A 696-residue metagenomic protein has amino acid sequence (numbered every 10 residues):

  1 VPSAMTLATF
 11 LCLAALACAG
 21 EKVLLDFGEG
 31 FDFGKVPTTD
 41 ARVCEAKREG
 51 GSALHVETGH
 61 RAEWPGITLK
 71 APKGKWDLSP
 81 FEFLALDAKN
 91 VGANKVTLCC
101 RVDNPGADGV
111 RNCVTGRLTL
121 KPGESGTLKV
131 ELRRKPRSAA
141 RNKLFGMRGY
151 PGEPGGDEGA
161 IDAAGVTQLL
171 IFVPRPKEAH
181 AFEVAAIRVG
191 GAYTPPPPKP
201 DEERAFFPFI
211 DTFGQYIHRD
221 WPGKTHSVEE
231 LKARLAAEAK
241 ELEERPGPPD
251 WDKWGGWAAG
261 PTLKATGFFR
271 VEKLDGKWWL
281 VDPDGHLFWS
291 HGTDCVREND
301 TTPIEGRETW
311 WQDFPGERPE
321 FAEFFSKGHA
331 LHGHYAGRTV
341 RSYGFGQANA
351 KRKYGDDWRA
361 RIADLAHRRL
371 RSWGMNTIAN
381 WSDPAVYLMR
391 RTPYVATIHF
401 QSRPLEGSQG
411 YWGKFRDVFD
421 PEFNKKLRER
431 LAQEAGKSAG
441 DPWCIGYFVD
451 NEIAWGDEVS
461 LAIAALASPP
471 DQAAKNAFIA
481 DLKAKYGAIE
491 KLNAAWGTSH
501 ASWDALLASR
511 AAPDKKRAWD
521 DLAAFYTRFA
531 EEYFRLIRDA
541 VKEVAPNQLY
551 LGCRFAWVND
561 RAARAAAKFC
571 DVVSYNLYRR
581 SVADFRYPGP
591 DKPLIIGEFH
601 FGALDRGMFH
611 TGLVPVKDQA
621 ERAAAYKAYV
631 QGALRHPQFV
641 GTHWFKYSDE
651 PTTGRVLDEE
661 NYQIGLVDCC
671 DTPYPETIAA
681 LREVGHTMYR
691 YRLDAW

Functional and structural regions predicted by a protein language model:
C44-G66: Short carbohydrate-recognition loop motifs
G59-A160, G165, E178-E183: Extracellular ligand-binding interfaces
F213-L388, L405-G440, K515, D520-R528: Active-site-adjacent substrate/metal-binding segments within catalytic domains of carbohydrate-active enzymes
P283, T293, T301, R307-W358 (+3 more regions): Polysaccharide-binding and catalytic clefts of secreted carbohydrate-active enzymes
S342-A350, E406-R416, A508-A523, A556 (+2 more regions): Active-site clefts of carbohydrate-active enzymes
P442-G446, D450-E452, F599, V614-L666 (+1 more regions): Substrate-binding cleft of secreted/luminal carbohydrate-active enzymes
A464-A477, F645-W696: Aromatic-rich peripheral "rim/lid" segments of glycoside hydrolase catalytic domains that contact and position glycan
A524, R528-G612, K627-L634: Glycoside hydrolase catalytic-domain groove-lining segments
